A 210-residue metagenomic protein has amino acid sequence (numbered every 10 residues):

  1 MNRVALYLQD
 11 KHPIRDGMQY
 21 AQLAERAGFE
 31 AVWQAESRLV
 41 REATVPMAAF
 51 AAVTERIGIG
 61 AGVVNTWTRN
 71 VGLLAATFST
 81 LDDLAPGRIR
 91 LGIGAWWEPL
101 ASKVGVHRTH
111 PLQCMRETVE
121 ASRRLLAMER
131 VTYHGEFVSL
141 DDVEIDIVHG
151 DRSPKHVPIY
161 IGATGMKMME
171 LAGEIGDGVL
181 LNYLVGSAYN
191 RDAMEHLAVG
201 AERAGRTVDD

Functional and structural regions predicted by a protein language model:
M1-D210: Active-site-adjacent structural elements that line small-molecule/cofactor binding pockets in enzymes
